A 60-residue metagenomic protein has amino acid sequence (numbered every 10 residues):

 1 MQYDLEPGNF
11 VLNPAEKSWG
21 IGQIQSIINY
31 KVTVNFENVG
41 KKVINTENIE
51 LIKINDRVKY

Functional and structural regions predicted by a protein language model:
M1-E16: Short coil-to-beta transition motif at edge beta-strands of beta-rich domains
Q2, Q25, T46-I49: Intrinsically disordered, low-complexity regions
G20-S26: Short beta-strand-centered aromatic/proline hotspots
I28-Y30: Ser/Thr- and Asn-enriched, surface-exposed coil loops between beta-strands
V32-E37: SH3/SH3-like beta-barrel fold
G40-Y60: Intrinsically disordered, low-complexity, charged/polar segments
